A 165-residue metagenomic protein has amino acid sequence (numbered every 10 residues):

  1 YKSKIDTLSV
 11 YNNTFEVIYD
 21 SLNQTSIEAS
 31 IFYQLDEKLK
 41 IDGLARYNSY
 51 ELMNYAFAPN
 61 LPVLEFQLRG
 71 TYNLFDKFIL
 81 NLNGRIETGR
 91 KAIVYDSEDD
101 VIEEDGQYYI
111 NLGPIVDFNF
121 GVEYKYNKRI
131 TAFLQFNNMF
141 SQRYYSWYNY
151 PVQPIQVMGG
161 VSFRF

Functional and structural regions predicted by a protein language model:
Y1-F165: Exposed, low-structure sequence patches enriched in small/polar residues
